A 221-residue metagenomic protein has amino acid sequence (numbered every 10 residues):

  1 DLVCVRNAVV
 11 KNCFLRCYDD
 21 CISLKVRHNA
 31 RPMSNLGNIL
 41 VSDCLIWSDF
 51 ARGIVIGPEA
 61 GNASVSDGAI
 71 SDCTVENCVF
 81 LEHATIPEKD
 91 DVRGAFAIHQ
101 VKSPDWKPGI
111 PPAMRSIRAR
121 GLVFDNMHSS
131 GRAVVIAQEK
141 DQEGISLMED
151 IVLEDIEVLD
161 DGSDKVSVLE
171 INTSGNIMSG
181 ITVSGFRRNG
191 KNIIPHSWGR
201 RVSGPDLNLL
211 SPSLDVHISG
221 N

Functional and structural regions predicted by a protein language model:
D1-N221: Extracellular/periplasmic carbohydrate-active domains that bind, remodel, or depolymerize complex polysaccharides
